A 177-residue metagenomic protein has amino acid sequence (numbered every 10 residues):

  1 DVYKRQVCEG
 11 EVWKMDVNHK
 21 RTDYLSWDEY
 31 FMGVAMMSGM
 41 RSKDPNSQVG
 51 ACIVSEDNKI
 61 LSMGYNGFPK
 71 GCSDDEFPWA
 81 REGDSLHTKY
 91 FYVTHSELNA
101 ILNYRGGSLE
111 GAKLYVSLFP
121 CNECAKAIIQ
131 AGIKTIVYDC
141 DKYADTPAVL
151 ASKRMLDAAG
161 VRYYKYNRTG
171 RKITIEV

Functional and structural regions predicted by a protein language model:
D1-Y3: Short, small-residue-biased leader/transition segments that mark boundaries at the very start of proteins
R5-V177: Zinc-dependent deaminase catalytic domain
